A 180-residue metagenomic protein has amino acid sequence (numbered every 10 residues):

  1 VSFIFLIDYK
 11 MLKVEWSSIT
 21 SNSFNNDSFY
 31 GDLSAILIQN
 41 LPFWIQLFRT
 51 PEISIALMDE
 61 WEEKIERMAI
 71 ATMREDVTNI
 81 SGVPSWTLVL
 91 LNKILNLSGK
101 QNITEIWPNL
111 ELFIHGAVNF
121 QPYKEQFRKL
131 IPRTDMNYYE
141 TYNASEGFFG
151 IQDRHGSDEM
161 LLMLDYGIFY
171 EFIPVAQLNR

Functional and structural regions predicted by a protein language model:
V1-R180: Active-site phosphate/ATP/adenylate-binding loop shared across adenylate-forming ligases
